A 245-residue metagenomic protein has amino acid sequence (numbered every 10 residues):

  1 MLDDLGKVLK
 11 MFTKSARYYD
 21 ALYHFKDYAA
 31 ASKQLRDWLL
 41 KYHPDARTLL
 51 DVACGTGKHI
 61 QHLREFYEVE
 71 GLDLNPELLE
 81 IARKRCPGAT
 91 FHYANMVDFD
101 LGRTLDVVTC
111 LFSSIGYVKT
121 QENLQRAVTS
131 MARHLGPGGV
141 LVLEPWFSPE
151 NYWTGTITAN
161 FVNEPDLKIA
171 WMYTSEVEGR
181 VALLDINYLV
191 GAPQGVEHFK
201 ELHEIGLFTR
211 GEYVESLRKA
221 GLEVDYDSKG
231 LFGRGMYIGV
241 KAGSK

Functional and structural regions predicted by a protein language model:
L2-A46: Conserved class I S-adenosyl-L-methionine
L50, G57-D98: Class I SAM-dependent methyltransferase SAM/SAH-binding core
D100-V107: A short acidic, Gly/Pro-enriched loop at the edge of an enzyme's catalytic core that lines a small-molecule cofactor
L111-S113: Residues lining the SAM
G116-V118: A short His-aromatic
Q125-P137: A short glycine-rich, Lys/Arg-flanked "PGG" loop and its adjoining helix->strand segment in the class I
V142-V214: SAM-dependent methyltransferase
R210-K245: C-terminal lobe and adjacent flexible extensions of AdoMet/dcAdoMet transferase-like proteins
